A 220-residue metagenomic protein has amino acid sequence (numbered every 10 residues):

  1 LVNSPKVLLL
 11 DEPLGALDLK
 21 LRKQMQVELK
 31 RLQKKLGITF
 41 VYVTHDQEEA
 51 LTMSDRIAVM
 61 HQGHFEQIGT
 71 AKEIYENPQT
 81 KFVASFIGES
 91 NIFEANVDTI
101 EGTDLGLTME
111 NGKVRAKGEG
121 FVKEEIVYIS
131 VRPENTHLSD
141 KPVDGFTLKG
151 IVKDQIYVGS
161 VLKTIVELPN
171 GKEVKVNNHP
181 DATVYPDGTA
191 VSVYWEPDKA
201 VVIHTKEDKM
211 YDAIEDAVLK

Functional and structural regions predicted by a protein language model:
L1-F82: ABC ATPase nucleotide-binding domains
K30, K72-Y75, A84, Y128 (+2 more regions): Solvent-exposed, non-membrane alpha-helical residues enriched in polar/charged side chains
I38-V41, I92, V161: Secondary-structure boundary/capping residues
Q62, I68, I87, E94 (+2 more regions): Short glycine-rich loop/turn motifs that provide flexible caps or phosphate-binding loops at active sites
T70-G102: ABC transporter nucleotide-binding domain
S90, I100-K220: Non-catalytic connector elements of ABC transporters
